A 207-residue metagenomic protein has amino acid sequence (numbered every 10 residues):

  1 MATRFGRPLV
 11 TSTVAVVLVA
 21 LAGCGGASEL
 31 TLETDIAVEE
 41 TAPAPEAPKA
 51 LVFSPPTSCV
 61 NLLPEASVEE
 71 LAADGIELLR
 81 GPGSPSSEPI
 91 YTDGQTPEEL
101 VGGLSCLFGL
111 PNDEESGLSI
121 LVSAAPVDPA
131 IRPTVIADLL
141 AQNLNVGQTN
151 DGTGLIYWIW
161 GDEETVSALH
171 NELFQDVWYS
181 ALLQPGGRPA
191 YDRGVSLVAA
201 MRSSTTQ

Functional and structural regions predicted by a protein language model:
A2-T13: Bacterial N-terminal signal peptides that target proteins for export
A20-G23: C-terminal motif of bacterial Sec signal peptides marking the signal peptidase cleavage site
G25-E98, V198: N-terminal "mature-domain start" segment
P45-F53, S116-L118, V177-Y179: Acidic/histidine-rich, surface-exposed loop or edge segments in extracytoplasmic proteins
L104-P129: A short acidic-to-branched-hydrophobic micro-motif
I120-L121, Q175-P185: Short, well-ordered beta-strand elements
D128-H170: Short Gly/Thr-rich strand-loop-strand
Q184-Q207: Surface-exposed amphipathic alpha-helical segments
